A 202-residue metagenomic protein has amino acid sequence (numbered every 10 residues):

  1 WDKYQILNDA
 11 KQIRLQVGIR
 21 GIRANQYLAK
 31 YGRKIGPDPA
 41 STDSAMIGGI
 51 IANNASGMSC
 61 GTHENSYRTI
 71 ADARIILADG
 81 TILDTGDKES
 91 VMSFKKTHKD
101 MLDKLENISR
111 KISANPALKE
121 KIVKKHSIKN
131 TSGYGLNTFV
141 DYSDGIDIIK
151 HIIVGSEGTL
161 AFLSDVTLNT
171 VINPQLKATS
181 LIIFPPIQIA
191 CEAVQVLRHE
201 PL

Functional and structural regions predicted by a protein language model:
W1-A40, I51, A55-N107, P174-P185: N-terminal glycine-rich flavin-associated loop
Q12, M58, R74, N115-L118 (+2 more regions): Extreme N-terminal "head/tail" segments of very large remodeling/mechanoenzyme assemblies
I19, R23, M46, R68 (+4 more regions): Generic recognition of stable, solvent-exposed alpha-helical segments in well-folded globular domains
L28-S41, A45, G133-V154: Short, hydrophobic/aliphatic alpha-helical segments
I35-P39, I112-G133, C191-L202: Flexible, glycine/charged-enriched surface loops at secondary-structure junctions
I50-S59, I146-V171: Conserved phosphate/anionic-ligand binding catalytic regions in large, soluble enzymes, centered on
G61-S66, K124-K129, V140-S143, H151-G155: Short Gly/Pro-enriched turn/cap motifs at secondary-structure boundaries
F139-L160, A178, I182-E200: Long hydrophobic segments that form regular secondary structure
